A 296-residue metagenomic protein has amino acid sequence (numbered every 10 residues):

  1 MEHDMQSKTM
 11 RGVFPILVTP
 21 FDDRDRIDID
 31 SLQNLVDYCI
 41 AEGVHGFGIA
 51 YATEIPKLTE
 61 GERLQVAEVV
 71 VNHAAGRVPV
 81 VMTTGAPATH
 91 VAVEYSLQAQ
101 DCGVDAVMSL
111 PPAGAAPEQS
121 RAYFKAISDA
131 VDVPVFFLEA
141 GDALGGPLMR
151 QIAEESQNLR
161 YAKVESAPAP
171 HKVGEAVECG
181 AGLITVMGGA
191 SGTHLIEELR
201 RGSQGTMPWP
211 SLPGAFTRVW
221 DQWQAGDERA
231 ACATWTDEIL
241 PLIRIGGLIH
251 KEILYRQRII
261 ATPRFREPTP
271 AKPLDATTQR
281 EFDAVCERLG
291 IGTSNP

Functional and structural regions predicted by a protein language model:
E2-D4, G12-T19, Y38, E42-G43 (+2 more regions): C-terminal alpha-helical cap/extension of soluble enzyme domains
E2-G145, Q151: Active-site beta->alpha loop and helix N-cap motifs at the rims of alpha/beta catalytic domains
L32, R63, A67, A92 (+6 more regions): A general structural signal for well-ordered alpha-helical segments in protein cores
E62-V70, I127-V131, N158-R160, M207 (+3 more regions): Short, structured secondary-structure boundary patches
V78-P79, V135, R160, I184 (+1 more regions): Secondary-structure boundary/capping signal
T83-E94, G114-I127, L144-A153, G174-I184 (+3 more regions): Hydrophobic transmembrane alpha-helix bundles
A130-V131, A140-G246: Catalytic alpha/beta core domains of metabolic enzymes, predominantly
